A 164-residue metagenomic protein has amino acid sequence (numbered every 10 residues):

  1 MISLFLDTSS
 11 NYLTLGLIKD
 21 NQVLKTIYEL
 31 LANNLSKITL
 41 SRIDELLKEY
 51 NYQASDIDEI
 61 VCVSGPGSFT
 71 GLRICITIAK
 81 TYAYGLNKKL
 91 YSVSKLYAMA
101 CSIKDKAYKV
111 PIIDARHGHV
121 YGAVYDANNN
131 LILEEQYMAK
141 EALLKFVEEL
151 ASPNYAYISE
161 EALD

Functional and structural regions predicted by a protein language model:
M1-S64, Y137-M138, Y155: N-terminal beta-alpha supersecondary unit
T14, T26, G71, C101 (+1 more regions): Generic domain-boundary/flexible-linker signal
Q22, K89-D164: Surface "functional belts" at beta-alpha junctions
L30-I38, F69, R73, T77 (+1 more regions): Residues at secondary-structure transition points
I43, I78-Y82, M99-A100: Buried hydrophobic packing segments
E49-S55, Y84-V93: Phosphate-handling active-site elements
E59-L90: DPxDG-like acidic metal-binding loop motif
